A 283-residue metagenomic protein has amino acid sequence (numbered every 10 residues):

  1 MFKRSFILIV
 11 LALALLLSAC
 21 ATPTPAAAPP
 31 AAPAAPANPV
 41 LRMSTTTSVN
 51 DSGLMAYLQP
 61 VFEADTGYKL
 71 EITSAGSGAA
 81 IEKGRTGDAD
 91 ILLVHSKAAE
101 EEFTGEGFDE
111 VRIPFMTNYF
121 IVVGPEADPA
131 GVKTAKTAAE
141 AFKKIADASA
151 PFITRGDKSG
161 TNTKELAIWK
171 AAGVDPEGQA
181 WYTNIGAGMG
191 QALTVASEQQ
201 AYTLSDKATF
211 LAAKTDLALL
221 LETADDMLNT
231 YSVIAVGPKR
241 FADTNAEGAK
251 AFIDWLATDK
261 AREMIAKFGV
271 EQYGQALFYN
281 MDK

Functional and structural regions predicted by a protein language model:
M1-I9: Bacterial N-terminal signal peptides that target proteins for export
I9, M116-T117, M227: A short, structural micro-pattern
A14-A19: C-terminal motif of bacterial Sec signal peptides marking the signal peptidase cleavage site
A21-P23, A27-D65, K69, G78 (+6 more regions): Exported/periplasmic ABC-transporter solute-binding proteins
I91-T117: Acidic, polar ligand-binding/catalytic clefts
V122: Serine endopeptidase catalytic core focused on the charge-relay Asp
